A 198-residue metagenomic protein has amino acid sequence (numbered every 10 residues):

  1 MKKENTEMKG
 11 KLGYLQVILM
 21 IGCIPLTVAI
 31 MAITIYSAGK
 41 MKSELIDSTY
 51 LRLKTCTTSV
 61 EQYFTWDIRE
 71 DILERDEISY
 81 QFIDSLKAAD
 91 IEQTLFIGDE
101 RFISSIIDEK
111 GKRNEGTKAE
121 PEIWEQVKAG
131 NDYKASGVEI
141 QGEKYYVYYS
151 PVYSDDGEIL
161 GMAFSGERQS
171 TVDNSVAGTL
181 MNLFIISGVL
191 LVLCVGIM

Functional and structural regions predicted by a protein language model:
M1-L12: Non-catalytic regulatory/interaction regions at protein termini and inter-domain linkers
K11-G39, F184-I197: Extreme N-terminal signal-anchor transmembrane helix of membrane signaling/transducer proteins, especially in bacteria
Y36-F64, L73, G178-N182: Juxtamembrane membrane-water interface segments immediately C-terminal to a transmembrane helix
L51, T55-S59, Y80-I103: Short N-terminal helix-loop-first-beta-strand/juxtamembrane motif that initiates sensory/input modules
W66-I78, Q93-I97: Membrane-proximal N-terminal soluble sensing/regulatory segments of transmembrane proteins
E77-D84, S105-I140: Extracytoplasmic/periplasmic sensor domains and loops in membrane signaling proteins
E122-N174: Extracytoplasmic
E167-S187: Membrane-interface helix-start motif
